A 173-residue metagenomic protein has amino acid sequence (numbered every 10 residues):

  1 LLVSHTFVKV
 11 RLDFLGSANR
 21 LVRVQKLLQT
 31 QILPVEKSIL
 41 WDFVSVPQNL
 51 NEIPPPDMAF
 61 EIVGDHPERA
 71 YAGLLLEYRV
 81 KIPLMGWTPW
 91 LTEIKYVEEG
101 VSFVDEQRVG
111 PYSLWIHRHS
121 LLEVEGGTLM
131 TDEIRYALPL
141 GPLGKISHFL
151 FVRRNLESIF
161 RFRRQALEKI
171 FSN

Functional and structural regions predicted by a protein language model:
S4-K9, D13, R20: Short, positively charged and aromatic/hydrophobic N-terminal segments
F14-Y71: Hydrophobic ligand-binding cavity/cleft-lining segments
K26-L28, W87-L91, S113-H117: Short, surface-exposed coil-to-beta transition loops
L33-V35, V80-L84, Y96, P111 (+1 more regions): Beta-strand elements of well-folded, non-transmembrane domains
L40-V44, L50, L76-Y78, I94 (+3 more regions): Hydrophobic pocket/interface hotspot
E61-V109, Q165, K169-N173: Glycine-rich portal/gate segments that line the openings of hydrophobic small-molecule binding cavities
V104-S158: Beta-strand/loop substructures that line and gate deep hydrophobic ligand-binding cavities in soluble
S158-A166: A non-catalytic, amphipathic alpha-helix used as a structural packing/dimerization or gating element in enzyme scaffolds
